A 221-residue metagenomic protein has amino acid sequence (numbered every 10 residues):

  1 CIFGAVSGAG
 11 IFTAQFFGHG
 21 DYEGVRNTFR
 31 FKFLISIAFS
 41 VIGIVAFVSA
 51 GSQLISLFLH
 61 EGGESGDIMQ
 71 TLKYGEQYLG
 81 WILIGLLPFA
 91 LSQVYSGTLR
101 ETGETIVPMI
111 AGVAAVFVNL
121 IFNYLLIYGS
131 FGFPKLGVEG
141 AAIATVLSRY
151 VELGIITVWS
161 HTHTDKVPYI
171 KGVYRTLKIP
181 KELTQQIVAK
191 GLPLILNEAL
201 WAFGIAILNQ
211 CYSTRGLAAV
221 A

Functional and structural regions predicted by a protein language model:
C1-V45, F89-P108, G204-I205, N209-S213 (+1 more regions): Small-residue-rich hydrophobic transmembrane alpha-helices
G4, V45, V116-F117, Y150: Hydrophobic/small/kink-forming positions within alpha-helical transmembrane segments of polytopic membrane proteins
I11, S52-Q53, G97, Y124 (+7 more regions): Transmembrane alpha-helix boundary and packing residues in multipass membrane permease domains and related
T13-G85, F133-G191: Short alpha-helical transmembrane segments in multi-pass integral membrane proteins
F31, I121, I187, G191 (+3 more regions): Short helix-kink/termination motifs in transmembrane helices of multi-pass secondary transporters
S36, T98-L125, E139-V146: Alpha-helical transmembrane segments of multi-pass membrane transporters/permeases
S40, I44, I82-L86, A90 (+4 more regions): Residue-level hotspots within the lipid-embedded alpha helices of multi-pass solute transporters
I55-M69, I127-L136, A199-A221: Helix-terminus/linker motif at the lipid-water interface of multi-pass membrane proteins
